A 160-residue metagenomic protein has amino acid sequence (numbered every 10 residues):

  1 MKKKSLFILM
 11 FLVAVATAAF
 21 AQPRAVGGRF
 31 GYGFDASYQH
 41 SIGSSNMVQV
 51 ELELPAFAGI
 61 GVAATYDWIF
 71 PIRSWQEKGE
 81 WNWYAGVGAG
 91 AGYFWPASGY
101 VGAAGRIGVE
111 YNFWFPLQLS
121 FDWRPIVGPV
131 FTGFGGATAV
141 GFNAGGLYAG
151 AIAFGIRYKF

Functional and structural regions predicted by a protein language model:
M1-P23: Cleavable N-terminal export/targeting peptides
P23-Q39: Short N-terminal segments immediately surrounding and downstream of signal-peptide cleavage
Y32-F34, S44, G150-I152: Short glycine/proline-enriched coil/turn segments at helix->beta-strand junctions
H40-W123, G155-Y158: Gram-negative (and chloroplast) outer-membrane scaffold detector with strong preference for beta-barrel transmembrane
W114-F160: Predominantly the C-terminal beta-signal and adjacent terminal strand-loop region of outer-membrane beta-barrel
